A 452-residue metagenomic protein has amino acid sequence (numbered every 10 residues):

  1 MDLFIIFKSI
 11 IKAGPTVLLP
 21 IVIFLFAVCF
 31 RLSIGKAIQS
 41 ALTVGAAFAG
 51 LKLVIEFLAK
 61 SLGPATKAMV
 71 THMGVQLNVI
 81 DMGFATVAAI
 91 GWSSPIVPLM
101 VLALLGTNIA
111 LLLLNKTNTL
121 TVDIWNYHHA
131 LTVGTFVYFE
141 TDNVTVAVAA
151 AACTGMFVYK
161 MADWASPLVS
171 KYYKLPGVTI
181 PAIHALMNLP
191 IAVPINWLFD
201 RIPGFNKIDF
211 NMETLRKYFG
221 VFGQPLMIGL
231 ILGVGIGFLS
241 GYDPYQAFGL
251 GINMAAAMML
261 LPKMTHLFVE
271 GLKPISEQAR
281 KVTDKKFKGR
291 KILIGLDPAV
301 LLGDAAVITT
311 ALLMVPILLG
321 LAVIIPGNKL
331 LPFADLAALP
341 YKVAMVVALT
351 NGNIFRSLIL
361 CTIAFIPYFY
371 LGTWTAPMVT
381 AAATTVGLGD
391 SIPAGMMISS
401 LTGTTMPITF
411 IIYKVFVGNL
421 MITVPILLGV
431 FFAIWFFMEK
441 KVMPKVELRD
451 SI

Functional and structural regions predicted by a protein language model:
M1-V54, P95-L293, A305, V347-R356 (+1 more regions): Signature of multi-pass transmembrane helix bundles
S40, A47-P98: Membrane helical hairpin/interfacial module
E56-G63, F139-D142, D297-A299, L371-V386: Hydrophobic alpha-helical transmembrane segments in multi-pass integral membrane proteins
F57-S61, V75-Q76, S94-P95, M161-D163 (+4 more regions): Hydrophobic transmembrane alpha-helix bundles
K60, F84, M259, K263 (+2 more regions): A short glycine-/small-residue-rich loop at the edge of a beta-strand within enzyme catalytic domains
G63-D81, S276-D297: Membrane-interface interhelical connector segments
V75-G83, M100-V101, T283-K291, A306-M314 (+1 more regions): A broadly tuned preference for mixed-charge, low-complexity surface segments
L113-T117, G295-A381: Hydrophobic alpha-helical bundle architecture
